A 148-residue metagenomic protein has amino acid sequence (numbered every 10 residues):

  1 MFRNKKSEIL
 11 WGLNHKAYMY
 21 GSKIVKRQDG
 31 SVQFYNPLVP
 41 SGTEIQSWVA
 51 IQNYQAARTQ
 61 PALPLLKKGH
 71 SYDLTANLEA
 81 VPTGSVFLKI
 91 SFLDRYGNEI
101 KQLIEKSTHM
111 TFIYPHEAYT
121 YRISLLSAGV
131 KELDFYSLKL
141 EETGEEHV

Functional and structural regions predicted by a protein language model:
M1-V148: Extracellular and organelle-lumenal recognition/adhesion modules and their flexible linkers in secreted
